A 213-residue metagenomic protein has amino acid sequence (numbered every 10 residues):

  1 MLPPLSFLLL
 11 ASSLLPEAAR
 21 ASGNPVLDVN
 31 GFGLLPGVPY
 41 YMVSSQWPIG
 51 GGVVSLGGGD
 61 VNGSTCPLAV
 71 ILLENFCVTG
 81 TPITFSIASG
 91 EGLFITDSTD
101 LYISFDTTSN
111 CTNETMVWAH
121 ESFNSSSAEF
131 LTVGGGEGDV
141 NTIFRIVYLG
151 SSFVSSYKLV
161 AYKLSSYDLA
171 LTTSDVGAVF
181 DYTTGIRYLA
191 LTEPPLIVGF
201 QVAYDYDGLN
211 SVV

Functional and structural regions predicted by a protein language model:
L2-L10, L15-N62, D100-S104, S109-N110 (+1 more regions): Extracellular glycan/ECM-engagement signal in secreted proteins
V38-S89, T96: N-terminal helical submodule of small eukaryotic multi-pass membrane proteins
F85-G92, R145-G150: Short amphipathic beta-strand and strand-loop transition segments with alternating hydrophobic
